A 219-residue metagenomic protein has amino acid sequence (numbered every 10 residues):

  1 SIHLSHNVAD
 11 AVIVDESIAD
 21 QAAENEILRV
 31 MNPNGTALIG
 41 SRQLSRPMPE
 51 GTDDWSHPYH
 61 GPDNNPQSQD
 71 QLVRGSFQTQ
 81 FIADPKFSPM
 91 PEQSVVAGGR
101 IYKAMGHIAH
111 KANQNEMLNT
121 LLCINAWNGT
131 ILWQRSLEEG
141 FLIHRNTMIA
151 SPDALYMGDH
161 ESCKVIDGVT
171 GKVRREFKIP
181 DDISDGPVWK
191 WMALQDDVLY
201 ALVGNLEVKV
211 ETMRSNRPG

Functional and structural regions predicted by a protein language model:
I2-A11: A short acidic, Gly/Pro-enriched loop at the edge of an enzyme's catalytic core that lines a small-molecule cofactor
S5-H6, P49-T52, V95: A short, aliphatic-rich alpha-helical micro-motif
Q21-T36: A short glycine-rich, Lys/Arg-flanked "PGG" loop and its adjoining helix->strand segment in the class I
M48-F81, M117-L122: Blade/loop signatures of beta-propeller domains
S56-Y59, L132-S136, R175-I179: Beta-propeller fold detector
S68-S88, A126-L132, S136-E138: A short helix->beta-strand "capping" segment at the edge of beta-propeller domains
S88-L121, L137-K164, D185-G219: Repeat-blade elements of multi-bladed beta-propeller folds
A126-N128, D167-K172: Short loop/turn segments that connect beta-strands within beta-propeller blades
